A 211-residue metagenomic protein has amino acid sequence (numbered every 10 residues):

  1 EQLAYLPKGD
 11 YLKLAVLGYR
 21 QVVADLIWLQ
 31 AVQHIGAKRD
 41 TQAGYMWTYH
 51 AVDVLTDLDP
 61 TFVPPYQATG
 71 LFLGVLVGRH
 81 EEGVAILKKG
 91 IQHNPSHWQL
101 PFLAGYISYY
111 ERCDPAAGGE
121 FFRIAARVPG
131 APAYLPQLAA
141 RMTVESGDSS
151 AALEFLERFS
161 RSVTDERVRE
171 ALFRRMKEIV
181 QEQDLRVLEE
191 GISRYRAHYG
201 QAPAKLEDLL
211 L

Functional and structural regions predicted by a protein language model:
E1-D40: N-terminal leader/linker segments that initiate helical-solenoid repeat arrays
P7-V16, H34, A43-T61, H80-G90 (+1 more regions): Amphipathic alpha-helices of TPR/Sel1-like and other helical repeat/solenoid scaffolds
V32, G36-D40, G70-G78, G105-C113 (+1 more regions): Short coil/turn linking the two alpha-helices of tandem helical-hairpin repeats
G44-W47, V77-I86, R112-F121, D148-A151: Structural signature of tandem alpha-helical TPR/SEL1-like repeats, specifically the intra-repeat loop/turn
V54, K89, E120-I124, R158: The canonical alpha-helical register within tetratricopeptide repeats
P60, P95-S96, P129-G130, V163-T164: Short coil turns that delineate tetratricopeptide repeat
Q67-A68, V84, W98-A104, A116-G119 (+3 more regions): Alpha-solenoid helical repeat scaffolds
S160-L211: Conserved hydrophobic/amphipathic alpha-helical signal-anchor segments
